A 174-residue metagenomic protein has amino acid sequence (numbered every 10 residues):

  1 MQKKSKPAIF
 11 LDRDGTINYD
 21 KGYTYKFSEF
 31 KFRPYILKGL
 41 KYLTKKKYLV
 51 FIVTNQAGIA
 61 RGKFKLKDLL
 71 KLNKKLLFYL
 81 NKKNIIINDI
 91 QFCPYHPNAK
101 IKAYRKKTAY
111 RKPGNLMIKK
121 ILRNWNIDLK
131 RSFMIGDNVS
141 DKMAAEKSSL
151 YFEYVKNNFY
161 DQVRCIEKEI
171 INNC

Functional and structural regions predicted by a protein language model:
M1-L49: Active-site neighborhood of HAD-like aspartate-dependent phosphohydrolases
K3, K67, K74-N88, K100 (+2 more regions): Asp-based, Mg2+/Mn2+-dependent phosphohydrolase catalytic module
A8, N18, I36-G39, A57-A60 (+4 more regions): Small-side-chain structural scaffolding
L11-R13, T54, G136-D137: Active-site flanking residues adjacent to catalytic metal/cofactor-binding acidic residues
D14-G15, I52, F92, L116-M117: Short, flexible segments with low predicted structural confidence
I17-P34, I59-D68, K82-K83, Y95 (+1 more regions): Metal-dependent phosphoesterase signature
I36, L40-L76, I85-H96, A145: Substrate-recognition element of Asp-dependent hydrolases with the DxDx(T/V) motif
